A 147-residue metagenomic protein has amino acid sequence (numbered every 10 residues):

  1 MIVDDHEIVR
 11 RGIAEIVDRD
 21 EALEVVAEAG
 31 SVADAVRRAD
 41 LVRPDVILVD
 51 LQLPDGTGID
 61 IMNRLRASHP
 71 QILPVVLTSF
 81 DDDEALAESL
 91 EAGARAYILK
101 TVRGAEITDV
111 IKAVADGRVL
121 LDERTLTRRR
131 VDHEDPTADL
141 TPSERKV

Functional and structural regions predicted by a protein language model:
D4, D50-L51, T78: Active-site residues of response regulator receiver
V9, V49, P54: The feature encodes the CheY-like receiver
A22-G30, R38: Short hydrophobic/Thr-rich beta-strand motif most characteristic of the beta2 strand and flanking loop of CheY-like
E28, L53-G56: Residue-level signal for the "D+5" position in two-component response regulator receiver
S31-D34, T57-D60: Acidic catalytic/metal-coordinating carboxylates
I59-Q71: Short amphipathic alpha-helix used as the core "switch/output" element in two-component signaling
Q71-D81: A short, hydrophobic beta-strand element within the central beta-sheet of small alpha/beta folds
E84-K146: Short, flexible helix-to-coil linker/hinge segments that flank and couple to helix-turn-helix
